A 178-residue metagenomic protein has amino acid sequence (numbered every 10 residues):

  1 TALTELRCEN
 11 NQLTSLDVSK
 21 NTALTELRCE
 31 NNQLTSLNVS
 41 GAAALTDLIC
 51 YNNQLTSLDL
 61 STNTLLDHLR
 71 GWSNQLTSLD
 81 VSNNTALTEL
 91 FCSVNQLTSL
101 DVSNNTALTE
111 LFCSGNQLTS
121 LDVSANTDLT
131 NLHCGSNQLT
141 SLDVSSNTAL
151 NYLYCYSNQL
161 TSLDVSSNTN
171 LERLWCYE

Functional and structural regions predicted by a protein language model:
T1-C8, D17, N38, D101 (+1 more regions): Intrinsically disordered, low-complexity linker/propeptide segments enriched in Ser/Thr/Gly/Pro and acidic residues
A2-L3, N21-L24, A42-L45, N63-L66 (+5 more regions): Short "repeat-start/strand-capping" segments in structured domains, especially the N-termini of parallel beta-helix
L3-L6, L13, L34, L55 (+6 more regions): Leucine-biased recognition of intrinsically disordered, low-complexity hydrophobic segments
L6-C8, T25-C29, T46-C50, D67-G71 (+5 more regions): Conserved hydrophobic beta-strand positions in leucine-rich repeat
N11, N32, N53, G71-N74 (+4 more regions): Consensus "Asn ladder" position of solenoid repeat domains
S162-E178: Leucine-rich solenoid repeat scaffolds
